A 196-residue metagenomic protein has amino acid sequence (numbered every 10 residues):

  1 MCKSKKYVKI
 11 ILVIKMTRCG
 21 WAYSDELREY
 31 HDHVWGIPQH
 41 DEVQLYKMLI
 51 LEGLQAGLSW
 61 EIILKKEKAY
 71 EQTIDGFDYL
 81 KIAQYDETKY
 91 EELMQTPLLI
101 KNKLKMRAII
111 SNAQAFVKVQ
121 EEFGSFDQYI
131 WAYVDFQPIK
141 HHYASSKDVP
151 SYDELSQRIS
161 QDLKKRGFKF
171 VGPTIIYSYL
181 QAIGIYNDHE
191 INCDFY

Functional and structural regions predicted by a protein language model:
C2, Y7-Y196: HhH-family (HhH-GPD) DNA N-glycosylase catalytic core used in base-excision repair
